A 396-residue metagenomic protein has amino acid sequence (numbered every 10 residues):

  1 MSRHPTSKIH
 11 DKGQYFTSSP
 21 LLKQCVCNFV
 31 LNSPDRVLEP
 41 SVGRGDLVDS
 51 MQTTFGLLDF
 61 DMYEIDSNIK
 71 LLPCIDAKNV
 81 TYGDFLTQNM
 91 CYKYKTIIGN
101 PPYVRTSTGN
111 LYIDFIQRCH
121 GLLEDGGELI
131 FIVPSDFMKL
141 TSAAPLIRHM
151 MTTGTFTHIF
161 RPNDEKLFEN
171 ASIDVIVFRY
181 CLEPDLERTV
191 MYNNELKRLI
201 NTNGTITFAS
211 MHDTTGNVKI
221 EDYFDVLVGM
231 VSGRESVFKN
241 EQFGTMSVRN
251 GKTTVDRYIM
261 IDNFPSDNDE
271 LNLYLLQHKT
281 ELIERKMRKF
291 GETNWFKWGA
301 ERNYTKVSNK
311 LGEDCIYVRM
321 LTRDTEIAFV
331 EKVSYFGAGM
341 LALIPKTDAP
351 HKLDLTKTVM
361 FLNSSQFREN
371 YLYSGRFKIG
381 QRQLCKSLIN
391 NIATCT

Functional and structural regions predicted by a protein language model:
M1-P5, A393-T396: Short, Lys/Arg-enriched, disordered terminal segments
S2-N28, D35-D59, Y63-S232: Signature of N6-adenine DNA methyltransferases within the class I
K8-H10, Y335-A338, Q383: Short glycine-enriched loop/turn motifs at secondary-structure junctions
F29-N32, I176-D324, K332, K346-T396: C-terminal substrate-recognition regions of SAM-dependent nucleic acid methyltransferases
Y92, E124-D125, T254, K310-E313 (+1 more regions): Short, well-ordered loop/turn elements at secondary-structure boundaries
E128-F131, T253-Y258, G339: Glycine-rich, often proline-containing surface loops adjacent to acidic residues and nearby aromatics that form
I327-G339: Substrate-recognition/cap regions that form aromatic- and gly/pro-loop-enriched pockets for small-molecule ligands
A342-L343: Mid-to-C-terminal catalytic subdomains of enzymes that bind/position adenosyl phosphate moieties or nucleic-acid
